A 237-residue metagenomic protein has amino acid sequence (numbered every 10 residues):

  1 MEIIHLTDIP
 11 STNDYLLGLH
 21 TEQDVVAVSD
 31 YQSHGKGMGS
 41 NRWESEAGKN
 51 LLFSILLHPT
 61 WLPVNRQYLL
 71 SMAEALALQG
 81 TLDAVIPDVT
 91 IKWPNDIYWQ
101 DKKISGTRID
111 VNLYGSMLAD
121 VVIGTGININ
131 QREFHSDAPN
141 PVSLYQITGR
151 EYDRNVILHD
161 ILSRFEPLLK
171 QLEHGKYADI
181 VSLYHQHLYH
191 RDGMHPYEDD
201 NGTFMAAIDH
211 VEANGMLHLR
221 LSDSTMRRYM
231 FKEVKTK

Functional and structural regions predicted by a protein language model:
M1-A84, D153: N-terminal lobe of the biotin/lipoate ligase/transferase fold
L62-P63, M72-D88, W99-K237: Long, positively charged amphipathic alpha-helical accessory segments at protein N-termini or as interdomain linkers
